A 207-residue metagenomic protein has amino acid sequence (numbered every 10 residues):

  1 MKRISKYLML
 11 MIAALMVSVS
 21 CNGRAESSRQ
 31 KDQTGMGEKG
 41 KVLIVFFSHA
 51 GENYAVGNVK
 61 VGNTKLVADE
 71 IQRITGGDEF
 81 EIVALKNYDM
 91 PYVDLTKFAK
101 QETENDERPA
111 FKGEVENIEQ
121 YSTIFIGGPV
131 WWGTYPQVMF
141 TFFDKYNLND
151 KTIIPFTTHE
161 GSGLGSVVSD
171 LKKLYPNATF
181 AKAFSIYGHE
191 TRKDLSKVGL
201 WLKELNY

Functional and structural regions predicted by a protein language model:
M1-M9: Bacterial N-terminal signal peptides that target proteins for export
S18-S20: C-terminal motif of bacterial Sec signal peptides marking the signal peptidase cleavage site
N22-Y121, G133, K197-Y207: N-terminal beta1-alpha1-beta2 submodule of the flavodoxin-like/Rossmannoid cofactor-binding fold
L43-F46, E79-E81, I124-G127, I154-T157 (+1 more regions): Structural recognition of the beta-strand scaffold that forms the well-ordered cores of secreted hydrolase catalytic
H49-E52, A84-D89, V130-T134, H159-L164 (+1 more regions): Solvent-exposed loop/turn segments at secondary-structure junctions within structured extracellular/periplasmic domains
Y92-P176: Helix-loop-strand module that forms the ligand-binding subsite of alpha/beta enzymes
T158-Y175, T179-W201, L205-N206: Contiguous ligand/interfacial binding patches
